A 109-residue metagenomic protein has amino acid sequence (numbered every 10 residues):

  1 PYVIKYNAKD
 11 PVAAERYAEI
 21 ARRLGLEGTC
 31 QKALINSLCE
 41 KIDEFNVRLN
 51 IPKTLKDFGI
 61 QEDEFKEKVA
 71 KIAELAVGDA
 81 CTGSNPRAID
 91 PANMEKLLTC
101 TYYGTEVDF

Functional and structural regions predicted by a protein language model:
P1-E67, V107: Gly/Pro-rich interdomain helix-loop hinge
E64-F109: Short, amphipathic C-terminal "tail helix"
